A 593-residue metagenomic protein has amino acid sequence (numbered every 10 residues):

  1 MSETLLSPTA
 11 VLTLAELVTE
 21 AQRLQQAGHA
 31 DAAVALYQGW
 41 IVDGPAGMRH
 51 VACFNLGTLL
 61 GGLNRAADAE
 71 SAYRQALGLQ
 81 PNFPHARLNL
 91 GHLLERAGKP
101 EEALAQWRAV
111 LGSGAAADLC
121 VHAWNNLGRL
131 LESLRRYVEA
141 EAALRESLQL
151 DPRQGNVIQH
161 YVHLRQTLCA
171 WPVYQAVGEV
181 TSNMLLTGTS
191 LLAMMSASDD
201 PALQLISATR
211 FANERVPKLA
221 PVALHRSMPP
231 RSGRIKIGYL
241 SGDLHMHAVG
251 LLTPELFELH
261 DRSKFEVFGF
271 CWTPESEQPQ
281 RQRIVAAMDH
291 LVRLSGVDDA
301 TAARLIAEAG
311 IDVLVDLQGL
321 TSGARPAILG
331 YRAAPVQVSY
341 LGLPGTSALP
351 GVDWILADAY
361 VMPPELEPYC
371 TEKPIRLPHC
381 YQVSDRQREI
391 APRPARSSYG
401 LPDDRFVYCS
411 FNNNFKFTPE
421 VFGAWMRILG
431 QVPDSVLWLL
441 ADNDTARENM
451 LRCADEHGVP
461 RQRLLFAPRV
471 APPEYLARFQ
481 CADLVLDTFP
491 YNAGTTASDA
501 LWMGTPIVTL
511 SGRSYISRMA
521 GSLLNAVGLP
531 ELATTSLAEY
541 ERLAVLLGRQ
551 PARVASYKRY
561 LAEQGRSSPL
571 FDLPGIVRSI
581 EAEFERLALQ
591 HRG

Functional and structural regions predicted by a protein language model:
M1-P402, N413, G423, R452-V459 (+5 more regions): Alpha-helical solenoid repeat scaffolds of the TPR/TPR-like class and their adjacent stem/linker regions that mediate
L240, F411-N412, L440, A467: Short hydrophobic "strand-cap" motifs at the C-terminus of beta-strands
K264-E266, M426-E456, R461: A conserved nucleotide-sugar
T321, D487-T496, L510-R518: Nucleotide-sugar-dependent
C409-E420: Substrate-binding clefts and catalytic carboxylate motifs of secreted carbohydrate-active enzymes
L464, R469-V470: Catalytic cores of eukaryotic secretory-pathway lumenal/extracellular enzymes that build and remodel glycoconjugates
L501-W502, N525: Short alpha-helix at the nucleotide-sugar/activated-sugar donor binding site of glycosyltransferases and closely
S517-G528, A533: Short acidic/histidine- and often glycine-rich active-site loop of Leloir-type glycosyltransferases that engages
